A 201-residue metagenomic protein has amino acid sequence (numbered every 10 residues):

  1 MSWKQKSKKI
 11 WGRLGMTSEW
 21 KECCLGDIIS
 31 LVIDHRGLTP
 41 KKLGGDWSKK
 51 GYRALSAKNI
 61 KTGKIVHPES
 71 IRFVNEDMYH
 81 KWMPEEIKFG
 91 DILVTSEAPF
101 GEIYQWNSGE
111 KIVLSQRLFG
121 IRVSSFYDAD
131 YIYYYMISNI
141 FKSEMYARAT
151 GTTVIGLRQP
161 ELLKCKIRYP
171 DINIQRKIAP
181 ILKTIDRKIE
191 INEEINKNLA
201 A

Functional and structural regions predicted by a protein language model:
S2-L38, K164, R168-A201: Non-catalytic DNA-recognition/assembly elements of restriction-modification systems
E22-G45, K58-F89: Sequence-specific dsDNA recognition surfaces
Y52, S56-A57, R72-I137, F141 (+1 more regions): A short beta-sheet element
I60-K61, A98-F100, T150-G151: Short glycine-enriched loops at secondary-structure junctions
S96, I112-F119, D130, T150-A179: A short glycine-rich beta-alpha junction/loop motif
